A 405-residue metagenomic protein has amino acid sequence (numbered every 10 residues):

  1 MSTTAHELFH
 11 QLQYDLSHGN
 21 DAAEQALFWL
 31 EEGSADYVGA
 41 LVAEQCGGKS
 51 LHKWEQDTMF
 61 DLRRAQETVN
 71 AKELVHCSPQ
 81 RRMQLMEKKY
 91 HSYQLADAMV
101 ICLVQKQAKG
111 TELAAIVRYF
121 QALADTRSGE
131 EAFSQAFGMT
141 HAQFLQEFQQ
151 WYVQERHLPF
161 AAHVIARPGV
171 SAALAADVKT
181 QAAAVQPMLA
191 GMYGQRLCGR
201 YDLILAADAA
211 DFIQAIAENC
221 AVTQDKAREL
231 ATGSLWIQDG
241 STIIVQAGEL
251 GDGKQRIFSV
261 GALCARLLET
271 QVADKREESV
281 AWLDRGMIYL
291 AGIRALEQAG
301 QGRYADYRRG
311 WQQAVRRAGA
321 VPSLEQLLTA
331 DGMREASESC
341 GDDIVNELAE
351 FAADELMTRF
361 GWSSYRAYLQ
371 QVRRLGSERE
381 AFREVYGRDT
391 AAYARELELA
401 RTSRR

Functional and structural regions predicted by a protein language model:
M1-A23, L27, V38, S128-G129 (+2 more regions): Juxtacatalytic substrate-recognition/specificity segment
D21-I101, Q105-F160, K275-F351, E355-W362 (+1 more regions): Acidic/His/Gly-enriched intrinsically disordered linker/tail segments that often contain short helix/coil "MoRF-like"
